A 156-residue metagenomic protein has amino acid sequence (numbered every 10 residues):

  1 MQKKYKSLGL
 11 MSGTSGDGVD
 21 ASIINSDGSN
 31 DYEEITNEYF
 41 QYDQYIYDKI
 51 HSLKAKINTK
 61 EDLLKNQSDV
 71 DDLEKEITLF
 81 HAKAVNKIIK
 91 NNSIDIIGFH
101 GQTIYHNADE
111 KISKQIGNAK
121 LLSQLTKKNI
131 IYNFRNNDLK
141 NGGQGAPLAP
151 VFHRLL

Functional and structural regions predicted by a protein language model:
M1-L156: Short acidic/glycine-rich loops and adjacent helix/strand connectors that line catalytic pockets where negatively
